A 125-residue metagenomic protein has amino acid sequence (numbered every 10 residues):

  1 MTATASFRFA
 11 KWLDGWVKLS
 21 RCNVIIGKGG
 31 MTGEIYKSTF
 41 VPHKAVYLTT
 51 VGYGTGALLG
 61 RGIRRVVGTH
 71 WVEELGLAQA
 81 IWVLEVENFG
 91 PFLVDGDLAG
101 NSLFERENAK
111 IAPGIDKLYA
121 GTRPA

Functional and structural regions predicted by a protein language model:
M1-F89: Feature captures the catalytic cores and cofactor-binding loops of soluble hydro-lyases/lyases that act on carboxylate
R61, R65-A125: C-terminal binding/interaction regions
